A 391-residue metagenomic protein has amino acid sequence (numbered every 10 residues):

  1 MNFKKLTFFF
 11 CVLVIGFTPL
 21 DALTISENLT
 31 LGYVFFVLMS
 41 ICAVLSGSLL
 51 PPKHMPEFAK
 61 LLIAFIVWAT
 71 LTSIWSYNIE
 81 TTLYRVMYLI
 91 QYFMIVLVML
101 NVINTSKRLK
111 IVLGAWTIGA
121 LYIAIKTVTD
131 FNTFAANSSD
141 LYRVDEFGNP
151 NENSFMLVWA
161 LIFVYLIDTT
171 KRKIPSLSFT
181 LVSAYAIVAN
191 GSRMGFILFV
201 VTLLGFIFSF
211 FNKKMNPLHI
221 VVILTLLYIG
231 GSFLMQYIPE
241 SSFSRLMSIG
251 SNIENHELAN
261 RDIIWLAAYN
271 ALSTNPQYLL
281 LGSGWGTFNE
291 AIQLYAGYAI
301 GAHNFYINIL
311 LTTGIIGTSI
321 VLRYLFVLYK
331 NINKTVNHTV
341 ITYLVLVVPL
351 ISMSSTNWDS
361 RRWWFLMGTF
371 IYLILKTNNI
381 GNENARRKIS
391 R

Functional and structural regions predicted by a protein language model:
M1-K5, V44-K60, I167-S178, F210-I220 (+1 more regions): Membrane-interface helix-loop-helix junctions at transmembrane boundaries of multi-pass membrane enzymes, predominantly
M1-S48, W68-W75, V348-L350: N-terminal signal-anchor transmembrane segment
V12, F36-C42, I162, I341-P349 (+1 more regions): Transmembrane alpha-helices of multi-pass inner-membrane enzymes
V34, E57-A69, I79-N101, I111 (+3 more regions): Aromatic-anchored transmembrane helix interface
T70, R108-A136, F147-F211, L346 (+1 more regions): Alpha-helical transmembrane segments of multi-pass inner-membrane proteins
L141-D145, N252-T313: Long extracytoplasmic/lumenal interhelical loops at the membrane interface of multi-pass membrane proteins
K173, F208, P217-V222, L311-P349 (+3 more regions): Hydrophobic transmembrane alpha-helices and their immediate junctions
I207-S251, Y269-T274: A membrane-periplasm/extracellular boundary helix in multi-pass inner-membrane enzymes that assemble envelope glycans
